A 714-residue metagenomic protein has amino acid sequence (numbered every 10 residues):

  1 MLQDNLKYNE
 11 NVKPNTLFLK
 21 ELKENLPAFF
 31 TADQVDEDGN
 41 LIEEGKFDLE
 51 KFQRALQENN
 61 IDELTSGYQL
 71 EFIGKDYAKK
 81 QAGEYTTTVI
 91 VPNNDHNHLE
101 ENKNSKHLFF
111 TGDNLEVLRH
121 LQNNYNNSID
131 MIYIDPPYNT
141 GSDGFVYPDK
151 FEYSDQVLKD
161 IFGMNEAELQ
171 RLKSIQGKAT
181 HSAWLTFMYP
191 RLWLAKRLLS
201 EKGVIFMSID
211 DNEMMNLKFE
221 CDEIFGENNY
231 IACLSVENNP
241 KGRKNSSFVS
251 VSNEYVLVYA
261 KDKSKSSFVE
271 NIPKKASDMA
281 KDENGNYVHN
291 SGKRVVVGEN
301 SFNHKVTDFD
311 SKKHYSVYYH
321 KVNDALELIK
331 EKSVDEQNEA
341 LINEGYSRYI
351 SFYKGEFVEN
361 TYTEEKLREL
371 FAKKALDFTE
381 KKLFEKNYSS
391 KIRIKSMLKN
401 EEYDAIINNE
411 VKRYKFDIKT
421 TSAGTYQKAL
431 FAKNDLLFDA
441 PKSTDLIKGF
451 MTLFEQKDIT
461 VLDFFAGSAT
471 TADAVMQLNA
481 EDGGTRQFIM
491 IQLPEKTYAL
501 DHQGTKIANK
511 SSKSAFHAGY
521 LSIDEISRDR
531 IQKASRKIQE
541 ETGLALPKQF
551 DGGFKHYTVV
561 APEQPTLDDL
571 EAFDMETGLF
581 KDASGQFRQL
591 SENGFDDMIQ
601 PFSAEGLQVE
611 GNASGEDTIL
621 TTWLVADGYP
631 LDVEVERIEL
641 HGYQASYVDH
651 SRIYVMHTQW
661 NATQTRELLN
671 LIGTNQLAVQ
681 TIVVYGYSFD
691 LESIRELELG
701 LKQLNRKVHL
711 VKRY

Functional and structural regions predicted by a protein language model:
M1-T88, N97-E101, K106-H107, L115 (+13 more regions): Accessory, often C-terminal, charged low-complexity segments
G112: Cofactor-binding loops of NAD(P)H-dependent oxidoreductases, dominated by short-chain dehydrogenase/reductases
I134-P136, F464: Conserved beta-strand/loop positions that form the S-adenosyl-L-methionine
P137-K159, T566: Short, solvent-exposed beta-strand-terminating loops
T180-T186, R243, F438: Active-site loop and adjoining helix of the penicillin-binding protein/serine DD-peptidase-beta-lactamase fold
N434-D445: Conserved SAM-binding loop and adjacent beta-strand
D458-G467: Conserved class I S-adenosyl-L-methionine
A472-E481: Conserved SAM-binding loop of SAM-dependent methyltransferases across substrates and taxa, primarily the Class I
